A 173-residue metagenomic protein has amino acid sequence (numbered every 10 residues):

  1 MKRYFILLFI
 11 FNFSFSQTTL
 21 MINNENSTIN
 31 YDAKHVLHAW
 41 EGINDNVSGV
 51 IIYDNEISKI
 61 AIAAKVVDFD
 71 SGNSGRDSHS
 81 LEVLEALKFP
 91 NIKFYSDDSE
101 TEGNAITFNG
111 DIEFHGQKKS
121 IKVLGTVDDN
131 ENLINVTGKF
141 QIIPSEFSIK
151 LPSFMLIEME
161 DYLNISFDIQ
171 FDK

Functional and structural regions predicted by a protein language model:
R3-S16: Sec-dependent N-terminal signal peptides
Q17-K173: Low-complexity, acidic/polar, glycine-enriched regions of mature
